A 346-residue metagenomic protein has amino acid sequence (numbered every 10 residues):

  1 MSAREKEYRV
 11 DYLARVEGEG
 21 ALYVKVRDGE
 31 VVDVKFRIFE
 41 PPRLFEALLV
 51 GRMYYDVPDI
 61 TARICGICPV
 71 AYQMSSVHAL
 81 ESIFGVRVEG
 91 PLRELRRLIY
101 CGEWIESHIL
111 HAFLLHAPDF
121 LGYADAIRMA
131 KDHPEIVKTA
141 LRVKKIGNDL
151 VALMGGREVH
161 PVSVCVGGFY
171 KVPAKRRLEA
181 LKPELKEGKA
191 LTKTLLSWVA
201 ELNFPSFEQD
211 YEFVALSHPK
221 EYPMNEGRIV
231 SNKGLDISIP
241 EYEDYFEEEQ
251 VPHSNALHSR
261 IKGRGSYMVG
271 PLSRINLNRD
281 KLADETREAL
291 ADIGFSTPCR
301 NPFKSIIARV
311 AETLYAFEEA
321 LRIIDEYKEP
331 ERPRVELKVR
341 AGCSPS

Functional and structural regions predicted by a protein language model:
M1-S346: Active-site bordering "gate/hinge" segments that shape substrate access to catalytic or cofactor-binding pockets
